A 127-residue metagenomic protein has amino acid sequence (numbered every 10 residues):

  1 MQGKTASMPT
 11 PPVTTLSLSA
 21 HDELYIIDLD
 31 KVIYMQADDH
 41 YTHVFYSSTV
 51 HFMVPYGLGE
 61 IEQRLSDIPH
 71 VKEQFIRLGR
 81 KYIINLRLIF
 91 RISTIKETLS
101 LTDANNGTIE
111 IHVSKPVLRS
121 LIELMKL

Functional and structural regions predicted by a protein language model:
Q2-L127: Basic, polyanion-interacting recognition surfaces, primarily in bacterial LytTR/OmpR-type DNA-binding effector domains
